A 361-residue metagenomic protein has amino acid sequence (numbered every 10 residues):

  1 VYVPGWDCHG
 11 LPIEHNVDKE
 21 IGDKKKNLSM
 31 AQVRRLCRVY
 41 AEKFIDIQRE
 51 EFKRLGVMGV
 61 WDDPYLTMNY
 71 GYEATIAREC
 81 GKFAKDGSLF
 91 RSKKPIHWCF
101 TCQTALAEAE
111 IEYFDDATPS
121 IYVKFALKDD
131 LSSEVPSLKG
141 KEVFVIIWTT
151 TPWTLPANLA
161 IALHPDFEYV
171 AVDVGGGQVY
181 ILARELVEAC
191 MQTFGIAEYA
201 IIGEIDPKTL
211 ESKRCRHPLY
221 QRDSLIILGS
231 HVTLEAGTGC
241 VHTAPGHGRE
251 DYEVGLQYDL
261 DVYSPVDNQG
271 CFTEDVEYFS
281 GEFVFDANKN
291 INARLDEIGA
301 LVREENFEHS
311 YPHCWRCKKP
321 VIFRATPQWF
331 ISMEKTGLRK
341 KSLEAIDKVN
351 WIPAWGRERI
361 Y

Functional and structural regions predicted by a protein language model:
V1-G177, A244-F279, V284, N288 (+1 more regions): N-terminal, positively charged nucleic-acid-binding surface of large information/translation enzymes
P156, A160, F167-C240, R249 (+1 more regions): Protease-associated
K213-P218, E282, I291-R294: Extended, non-globular alpha-helical segments
